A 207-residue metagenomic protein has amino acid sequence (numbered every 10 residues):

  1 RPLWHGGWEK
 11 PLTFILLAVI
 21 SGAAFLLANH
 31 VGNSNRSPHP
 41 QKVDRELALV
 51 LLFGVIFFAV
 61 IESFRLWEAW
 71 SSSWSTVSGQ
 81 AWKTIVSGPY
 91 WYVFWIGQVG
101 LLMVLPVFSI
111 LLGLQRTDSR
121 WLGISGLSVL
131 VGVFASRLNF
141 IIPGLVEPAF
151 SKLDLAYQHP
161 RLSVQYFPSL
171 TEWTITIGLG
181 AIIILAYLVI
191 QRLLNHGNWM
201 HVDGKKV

Functional and structural regions predicted by a protein language model:
R1-S125, G132-A135: Long, contiguous internal "core" modules enriched in hydrophobic/ aromatic residues
Q80-I85, P148-T171: Short, membrane-exposed interhelical loops at transmembrane-helix boundaries
Q115-S119, A149, A181: Catalytic-face loop-and-helix region of soluble metabolic enzyme cores
L122-L127, W173-I177: Hydrophobic alpha-helical transmembrane segments
A135, Q191-L194: Membrane-proximal termini and loops of membrane proteins
A135-L155: Juxtamembrane non-transmembrane "cap" segments at the membrane-aqueous interface of multi-pass membrane proteins
H159-Q191: A generic transmembrane alpha-helix motif of multi-pass inner-membrane proteins
G197-V207: Short, highly charged, low-complexity non-transmembrane loops/tails of multi-pass membrane proteins
